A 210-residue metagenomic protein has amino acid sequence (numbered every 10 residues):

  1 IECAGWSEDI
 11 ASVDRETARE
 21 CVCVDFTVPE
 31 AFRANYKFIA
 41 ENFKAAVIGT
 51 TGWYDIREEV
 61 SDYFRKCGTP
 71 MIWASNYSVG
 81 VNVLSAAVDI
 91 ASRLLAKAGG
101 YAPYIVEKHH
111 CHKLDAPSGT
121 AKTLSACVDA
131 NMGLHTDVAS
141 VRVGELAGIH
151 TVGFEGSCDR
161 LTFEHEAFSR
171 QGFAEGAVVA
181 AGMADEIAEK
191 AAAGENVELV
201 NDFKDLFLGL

Functional and structural regions predicted by a protein language model:
I1-E16, G99-L210: C-terminal substrate-binding/catalytic lobe of Rossmann-fold NAD(P)-dependent oxidoreductases
I1-E41: N-terminal glycine-/serine-/threonine-rich beta1-alpha1-beta2 phosphate-ribose binding loop of Rossmann-like
V22, A45, P70: Residue-level detector of anion-binding/catalytic polar loops
F26, G49-T50, G156: Short, well-ordered coil/turn residues at beta-beta hairpins and beta-strand->alpha-helix junctions within
E30-E41, G49-R93: Rossmann-fold NAD(P)-binding glycine/threonine-rich loop
